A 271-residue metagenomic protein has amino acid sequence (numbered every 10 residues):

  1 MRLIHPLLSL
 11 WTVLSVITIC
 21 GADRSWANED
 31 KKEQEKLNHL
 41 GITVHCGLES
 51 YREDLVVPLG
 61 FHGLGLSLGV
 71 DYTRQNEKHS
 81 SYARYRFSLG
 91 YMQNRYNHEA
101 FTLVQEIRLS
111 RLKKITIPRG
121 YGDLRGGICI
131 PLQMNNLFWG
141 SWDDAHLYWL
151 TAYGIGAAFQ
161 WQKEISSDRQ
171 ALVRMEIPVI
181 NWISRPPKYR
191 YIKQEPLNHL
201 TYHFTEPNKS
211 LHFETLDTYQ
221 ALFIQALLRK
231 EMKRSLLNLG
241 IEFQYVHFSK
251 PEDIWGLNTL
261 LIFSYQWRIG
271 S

Functional and structural regions predicted by a protein language model:
W26-Y82: Short glycine/proline- and aromatic-enriched beta-strand/turn motifs that initiate or cap beta-hairpins
Q34-I42, E77-A83, G120-I128, S167-V173 (+2 more regions): Outer-envelope beta-barrel architecture signal
K36-N38, G60-L68, E99-I107, G122 (+3 more regions): Residues that define the transmembrane beta-barrel architecture of outer-membrane proteins
I42-L48, A83-Y91, G126-N136, V173-V179 (+1 more regions): Transmembrane beta-barrel strands of outer-membrane/channel proteins
V44, L66-N76, I107-I115, I128 (+4 more regions): Residues on the lipid-exposed face of transmembrane beta-strands in outer-membrane beta-barrel proteins
Y51-L59, M92-A100, W142-Y148, K209-E214 (+1 more regions): Extracellular loop and loop/strand-boundary signature of outer-membrane beta-barrel proteins
D144-R234: Outer-membrane beta-barrel transmembrane domain signature
L257-S271: Outer-membrane beta-barrel "beta-signal"
